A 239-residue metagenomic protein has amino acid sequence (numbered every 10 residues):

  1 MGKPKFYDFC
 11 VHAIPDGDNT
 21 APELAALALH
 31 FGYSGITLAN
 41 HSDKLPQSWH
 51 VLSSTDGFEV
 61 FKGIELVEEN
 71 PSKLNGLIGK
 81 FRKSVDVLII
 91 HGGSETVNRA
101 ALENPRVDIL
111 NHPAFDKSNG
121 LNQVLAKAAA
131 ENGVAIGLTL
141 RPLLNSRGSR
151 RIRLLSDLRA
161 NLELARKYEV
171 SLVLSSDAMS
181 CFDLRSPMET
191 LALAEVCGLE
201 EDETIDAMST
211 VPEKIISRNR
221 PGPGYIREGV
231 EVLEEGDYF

Functional and structural regions predicted by a protein language model:
M1-I36, K44-F58, P71-K83, T96-F239: Charged catalytic cores and adjacent phosphate/nucleic-acid-binding surfaces used for phosphate/nucleic-acid chemistry
G35-N40, V87-G92: Short, hydrophobic beta-strand segments that form beta-sheet elements in well-ordered domains
K62-N70: A short, structured active-site edge motif that brings together acidic residues
